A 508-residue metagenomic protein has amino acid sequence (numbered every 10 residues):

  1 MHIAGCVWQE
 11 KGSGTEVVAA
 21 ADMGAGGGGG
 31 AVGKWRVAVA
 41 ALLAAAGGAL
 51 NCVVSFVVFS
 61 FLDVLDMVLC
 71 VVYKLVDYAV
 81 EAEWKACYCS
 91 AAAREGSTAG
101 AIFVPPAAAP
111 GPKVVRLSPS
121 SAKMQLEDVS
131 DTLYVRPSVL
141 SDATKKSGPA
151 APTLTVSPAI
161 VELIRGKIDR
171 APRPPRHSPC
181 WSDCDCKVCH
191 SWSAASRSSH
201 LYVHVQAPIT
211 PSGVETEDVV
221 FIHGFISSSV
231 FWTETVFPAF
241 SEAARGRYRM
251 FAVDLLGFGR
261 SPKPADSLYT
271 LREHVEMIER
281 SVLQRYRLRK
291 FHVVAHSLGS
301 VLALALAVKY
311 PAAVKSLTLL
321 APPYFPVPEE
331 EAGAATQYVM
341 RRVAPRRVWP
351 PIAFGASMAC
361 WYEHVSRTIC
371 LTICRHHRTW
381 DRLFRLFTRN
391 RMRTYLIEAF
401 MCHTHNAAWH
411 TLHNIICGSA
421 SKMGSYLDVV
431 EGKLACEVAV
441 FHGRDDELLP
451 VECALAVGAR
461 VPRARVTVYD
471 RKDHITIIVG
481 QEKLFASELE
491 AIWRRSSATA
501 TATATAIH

Functional and structural regions predicted by a protein language model:
H2-C52, F56, S60, E452-H508: Catalytic active-site module of serine/aspartate enzymes centered on a nucleophile-bearing elbow/loop
V37, A41-A44, G48, C52 (+1 more regions): Flexible "cap/lid" loop of the alpha/beta hydrolase fold
D169, R173, P351-G432: Conserved alpha/beta-hydrolase catalytic His-Asp/Glu region
Q206-P262, S281: Conserved HGGG/HGGXW glycine-rich cap/lid loop of the alpha/beta-hydrolase fold
R272-F291: Conserved acidic catalytic loop of the alpha/beta-hydrolase fold
A420, R444-L449, H474-I475: Acidic catalytic loop of the alpha/beta-hydrolase fold
Y426-D428, C436, P450-A459: Short alpha-helix in the alpha/beta-hydrolase fold that links the catalytic acid
K433-L434, V440-H442, D446: Short beta-strand/loop motif that positions the catalytic acidic residue of the alpha/beta-hydrolase fold
